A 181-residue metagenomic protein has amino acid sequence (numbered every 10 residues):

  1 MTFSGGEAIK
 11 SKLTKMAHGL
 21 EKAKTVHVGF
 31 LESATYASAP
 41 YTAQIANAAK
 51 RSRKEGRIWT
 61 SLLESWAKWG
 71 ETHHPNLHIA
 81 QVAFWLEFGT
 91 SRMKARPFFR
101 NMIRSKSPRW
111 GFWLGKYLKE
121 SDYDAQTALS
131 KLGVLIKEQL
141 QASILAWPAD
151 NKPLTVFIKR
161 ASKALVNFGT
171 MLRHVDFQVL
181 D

Functional and structural regions predicted by a protein language model:
M1-D181: Short, Lys/Arg-rich flexible segments
